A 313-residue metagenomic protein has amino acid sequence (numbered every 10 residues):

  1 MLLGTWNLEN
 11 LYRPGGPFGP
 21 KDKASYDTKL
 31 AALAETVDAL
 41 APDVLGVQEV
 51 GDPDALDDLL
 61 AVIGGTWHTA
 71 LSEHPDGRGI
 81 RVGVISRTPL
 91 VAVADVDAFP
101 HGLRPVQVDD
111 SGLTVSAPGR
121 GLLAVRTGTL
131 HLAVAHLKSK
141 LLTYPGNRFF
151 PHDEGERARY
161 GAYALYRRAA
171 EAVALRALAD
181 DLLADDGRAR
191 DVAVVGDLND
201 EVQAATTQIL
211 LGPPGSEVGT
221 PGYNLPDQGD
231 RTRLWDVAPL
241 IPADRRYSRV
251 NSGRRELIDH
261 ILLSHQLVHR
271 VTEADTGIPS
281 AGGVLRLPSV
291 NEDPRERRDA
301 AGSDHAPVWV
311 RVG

Functional and structural regions predicted by a protein language model:
M1-P14, T129-S139, Y144, E156-Y160: Active-site-proximal beta-strand elements of phosphoester/diester hydrolases
M1-R81, P151-D153, R167, A172-V173 (+4 more regions): N-terminal, active-site-proximal structural segment of metallo-dependent hydrolase catalytic domains
L8-L11, V50, L90, L137 (+2 more regions): Hydrophobic pocket-lining residues within nucleotide cofactor-binding pockets
Y12, D54, K140-L141, D200-Q203 (+1 more regions): Flexible loop/turn segments at secondary-structure boundaries
E49-K140: Structured beta-strand-rich core segments of catalytic domains in phosphoester-bond hydrolases
A92-V96, A117, R126, A179-A193 (+1 more regions): Metal-dependent phosphoester-hydrolase catalytic domains
Y144-H152: Short, flexible, mixed-charge acidic loops at enzyme active sites
R159-D186: A long, amphipathic alpha-helix that forms part of the scaffold/cap immediately adjacent to metal-dependent active
